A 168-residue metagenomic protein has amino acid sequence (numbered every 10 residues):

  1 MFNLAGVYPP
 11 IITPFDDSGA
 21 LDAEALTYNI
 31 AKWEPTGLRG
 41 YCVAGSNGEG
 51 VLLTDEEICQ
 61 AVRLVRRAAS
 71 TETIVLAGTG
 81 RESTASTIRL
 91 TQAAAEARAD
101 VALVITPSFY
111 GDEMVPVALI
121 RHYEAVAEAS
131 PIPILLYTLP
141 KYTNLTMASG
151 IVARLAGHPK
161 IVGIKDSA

Functional and structural regions predicted by a protein language model:
M1-T146, V152: Active-site beta->alpha loop and helix N-cap motifs at the rims of alpha/beta catalytic domains
L103, T138, P159-A168: Catalytic beta/alpha-barrel core
A148-G163: Catalytic pocket-lining loop regions of alpha/beta-barrel enzymes, especially the amidohydrolase/enolase/GH5 lineages
